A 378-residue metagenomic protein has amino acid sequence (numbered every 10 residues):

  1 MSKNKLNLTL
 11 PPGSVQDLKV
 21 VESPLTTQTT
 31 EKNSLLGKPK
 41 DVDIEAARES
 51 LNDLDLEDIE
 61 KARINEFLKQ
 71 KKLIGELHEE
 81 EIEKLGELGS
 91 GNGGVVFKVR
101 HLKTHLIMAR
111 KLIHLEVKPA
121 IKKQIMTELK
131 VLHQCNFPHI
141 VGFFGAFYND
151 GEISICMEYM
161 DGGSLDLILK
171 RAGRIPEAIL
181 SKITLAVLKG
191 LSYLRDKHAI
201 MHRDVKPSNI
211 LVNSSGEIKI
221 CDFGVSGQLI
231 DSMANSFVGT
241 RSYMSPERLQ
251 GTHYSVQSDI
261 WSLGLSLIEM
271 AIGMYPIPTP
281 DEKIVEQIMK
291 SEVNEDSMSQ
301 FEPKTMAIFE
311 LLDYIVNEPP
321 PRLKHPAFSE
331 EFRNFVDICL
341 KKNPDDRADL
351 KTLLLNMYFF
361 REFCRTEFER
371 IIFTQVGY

Functional and structural regions predicted by a protein language model:
M1-I74: Intrinsically disordered, low-complexity regulatory segments that flank or precede the catalytic domain of eukaryotic
L85-N92, V96: Protein kinase glycine-rich loop
V95-L115: Glycine-rich ATP phosphate-binding loop
L112-C135: Conserved N-lobe beta3->alphaC-helix segment of eukaryotic protein kinase catalytic domains
A146: Activation-segment/catalytic-loop signature of the eukaryotic protein kinase fold
D150-S164: Conserved short submotifs of the Hanks-type protein kinase catalytic core that shape the nucleotide-binding pocket
I183-T184: Activation segment signature within eukaryotic-like protein kinase domains
